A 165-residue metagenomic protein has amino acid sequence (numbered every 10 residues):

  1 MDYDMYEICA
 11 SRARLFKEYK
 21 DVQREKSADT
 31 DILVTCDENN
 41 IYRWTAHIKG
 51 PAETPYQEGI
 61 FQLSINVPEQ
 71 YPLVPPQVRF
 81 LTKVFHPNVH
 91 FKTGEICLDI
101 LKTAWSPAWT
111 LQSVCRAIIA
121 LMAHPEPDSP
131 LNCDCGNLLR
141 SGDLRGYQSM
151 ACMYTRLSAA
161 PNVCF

Functional and structural regions predicted by a protein language model:
M1-F165: UBC/E2-like fold recognition across ubiquitin and ubiquitin-like conjugation systems, capturing catalytically active
